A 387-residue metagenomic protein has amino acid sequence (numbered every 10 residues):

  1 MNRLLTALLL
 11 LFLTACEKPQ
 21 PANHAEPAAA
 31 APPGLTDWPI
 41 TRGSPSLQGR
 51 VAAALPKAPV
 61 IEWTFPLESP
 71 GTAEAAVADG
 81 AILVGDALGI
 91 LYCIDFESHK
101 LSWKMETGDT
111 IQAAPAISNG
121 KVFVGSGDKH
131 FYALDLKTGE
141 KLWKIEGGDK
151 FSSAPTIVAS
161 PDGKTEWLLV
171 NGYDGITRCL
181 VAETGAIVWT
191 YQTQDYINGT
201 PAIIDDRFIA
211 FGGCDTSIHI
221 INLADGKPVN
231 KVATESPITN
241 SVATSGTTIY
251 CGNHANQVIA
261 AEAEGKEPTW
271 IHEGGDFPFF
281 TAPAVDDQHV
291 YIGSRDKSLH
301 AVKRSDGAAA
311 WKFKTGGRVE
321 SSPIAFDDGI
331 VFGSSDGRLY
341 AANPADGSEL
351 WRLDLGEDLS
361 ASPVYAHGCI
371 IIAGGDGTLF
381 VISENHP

Functional and structural regions predicted by a protein language model:
N2-A7: Sec-dependent signal peptide recognition, specifically the positively charged N-region followed immediately by
L13-A15: C-terminal motif of bacterial Sec signal peptides marking the signal peptidase cleavage site
E17-H24: Bacterial lipoprotein signal-peptidase II cleavage site
P27-E62: Blade/loop signatures of beta-propeller domains
P32-G43, E68-Y92, M105-Y132, I145 (+7 more regions): Repeat-blade elements of multi-bladed beta-propeller folds
I61-F65, K100-M105, E140-I145, A186-Y191 (+4 more regions): A short beta-strand motif characteristic of beta-propeller blades
D95-H99, D135-T138, V181-T184, N222-G226 (+4 more regions): Short loop/turn segments that connect beta-strands within beta-propeller blades
D306, G316-G317: Active/binding-pocket-proximal capping segment
